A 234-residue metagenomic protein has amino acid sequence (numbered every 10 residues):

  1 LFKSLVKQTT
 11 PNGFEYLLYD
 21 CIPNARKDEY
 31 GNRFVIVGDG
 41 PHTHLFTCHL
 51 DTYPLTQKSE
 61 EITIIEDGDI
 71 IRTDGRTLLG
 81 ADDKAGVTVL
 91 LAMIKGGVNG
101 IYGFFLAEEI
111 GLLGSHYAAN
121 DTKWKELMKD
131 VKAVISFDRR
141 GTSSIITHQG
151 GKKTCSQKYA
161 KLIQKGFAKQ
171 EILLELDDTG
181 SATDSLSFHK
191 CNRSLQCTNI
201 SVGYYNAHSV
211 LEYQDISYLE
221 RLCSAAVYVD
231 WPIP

Functional and structural regions predicted by a protein language model:
F2-H42: A non-catalytic alpha/beta surface segment that caps or lines the substrate-entry region of metallo-dependent hydrolase
P23-E29, I65-E66, K169-L176: Short secondary-structure junctions
I36-N99, E109-G111: Active-site metal-coordination/substrate-binding segment of hydrolases, especially metallo-dependent peptidases
T77-K158, D177, D184-S185: Acidic/histidine-rich catalytic neighborhood of metal-dependent amide-processing enzymes
S144-I145, D184-H189, N206-L211: Short active-site-adjacent structural elements
T179-C197: Short glycine-rich, acidic/polar surface loops and turns
N206-P234: His/Asp/Glu-rich mid-to-C-terminal helical/loop segments that flank catalytic regions of hydrolases
